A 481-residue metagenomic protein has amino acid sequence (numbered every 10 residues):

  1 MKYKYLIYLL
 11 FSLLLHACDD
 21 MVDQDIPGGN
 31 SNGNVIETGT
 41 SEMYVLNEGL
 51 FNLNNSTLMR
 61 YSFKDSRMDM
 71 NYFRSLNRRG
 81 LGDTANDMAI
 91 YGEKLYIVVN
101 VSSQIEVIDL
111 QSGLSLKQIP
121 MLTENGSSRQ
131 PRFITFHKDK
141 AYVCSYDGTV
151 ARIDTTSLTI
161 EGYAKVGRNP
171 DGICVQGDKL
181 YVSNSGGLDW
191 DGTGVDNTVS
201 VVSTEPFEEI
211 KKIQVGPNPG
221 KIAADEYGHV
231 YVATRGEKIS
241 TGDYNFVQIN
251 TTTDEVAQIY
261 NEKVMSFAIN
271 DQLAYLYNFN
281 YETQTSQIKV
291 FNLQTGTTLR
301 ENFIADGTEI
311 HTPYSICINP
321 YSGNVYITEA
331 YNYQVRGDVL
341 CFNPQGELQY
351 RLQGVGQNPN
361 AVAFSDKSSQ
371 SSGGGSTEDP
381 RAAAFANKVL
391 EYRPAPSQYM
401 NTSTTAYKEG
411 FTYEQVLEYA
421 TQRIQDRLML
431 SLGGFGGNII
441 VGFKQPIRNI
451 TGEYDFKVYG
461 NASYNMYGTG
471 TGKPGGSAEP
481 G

Functional and structural regions predicted by a protein language model:
M1-Y5: Positively charged n-region of N-terminal signal peptides that target proteins for export
L14-A17: C-terminal motif of bacterial Sec signal peptides marking the signal peptidase cleavage site
D19-S371: Predominantly soluble domains enriched in secretory-pathway, periplasmic, or organellar proteins
S372-G481: A domain-level signal for the mature, folded cores of soluble proteins
